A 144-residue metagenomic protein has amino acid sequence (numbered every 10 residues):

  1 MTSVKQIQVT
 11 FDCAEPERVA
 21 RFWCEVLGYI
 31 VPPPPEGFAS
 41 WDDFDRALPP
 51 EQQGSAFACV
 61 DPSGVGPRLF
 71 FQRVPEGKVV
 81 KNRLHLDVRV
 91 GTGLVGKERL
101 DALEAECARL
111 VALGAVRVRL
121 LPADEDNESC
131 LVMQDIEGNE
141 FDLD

Functional and structural regions predicted by a protein language model:
M1-V26: Long, hydrophobic N-terminal alpha-helical segment
T2-F11, P33-P34, D43-L48, F57-K78 (+2 more regions): Vicinal oxygen chelate
R18-A20, L94-E104: Short, conserved charged micro-motifs
V19, R83, E128-C130: Secondary-structure boundary/capping motif
A20, C24-P34, W41-D43: Gly/Pro/Ser/Thr-rich low-complexity, intrinsically disordered segments predominantly at protein N-termini
V79-R99: Mid-chain, well-packed structural core segment of small domains
